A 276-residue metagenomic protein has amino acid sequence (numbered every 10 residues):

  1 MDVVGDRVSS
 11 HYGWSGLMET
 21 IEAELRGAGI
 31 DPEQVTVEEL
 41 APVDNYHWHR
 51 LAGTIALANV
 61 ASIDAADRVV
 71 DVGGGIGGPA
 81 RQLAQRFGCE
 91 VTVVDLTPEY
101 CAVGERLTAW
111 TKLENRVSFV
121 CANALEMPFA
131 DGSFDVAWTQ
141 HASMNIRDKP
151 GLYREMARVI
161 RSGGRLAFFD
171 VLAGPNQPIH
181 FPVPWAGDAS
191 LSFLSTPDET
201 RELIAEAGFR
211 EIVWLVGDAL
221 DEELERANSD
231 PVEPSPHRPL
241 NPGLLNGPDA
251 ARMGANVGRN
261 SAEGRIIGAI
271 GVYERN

Functional and structural regions predicted by a protein language model:
M1-A28: N-terminal auxiliary segments of SAM/dcSAM-dependent transferases
I30, H47-A65: Conserved alpha-helix/loop element of class I SAM-dependent methyltransferases that forms part of the SAM/SAH-binding
R68-E126: Class I SAM-dependent methyltransferase SAM/SAH-binding core
L125-V136: A short acidic, Gly/Pro-enriched loop at the edge of an enzyme's catalytic core that lines a small-molecule cofactor
P150-R165: A short glycine-rich, Lys/Arg-flanked "PGG" loop and its adjoining helix->strand segment in the class I
V171-L191: Short, glycine-/aromatic-enriched active-site segment of Class I SAM-dependent methyltransferases
S192-G208: Short alpha-helix
V213-N276: Conserved Class I S-adenosyl-L-methionine
